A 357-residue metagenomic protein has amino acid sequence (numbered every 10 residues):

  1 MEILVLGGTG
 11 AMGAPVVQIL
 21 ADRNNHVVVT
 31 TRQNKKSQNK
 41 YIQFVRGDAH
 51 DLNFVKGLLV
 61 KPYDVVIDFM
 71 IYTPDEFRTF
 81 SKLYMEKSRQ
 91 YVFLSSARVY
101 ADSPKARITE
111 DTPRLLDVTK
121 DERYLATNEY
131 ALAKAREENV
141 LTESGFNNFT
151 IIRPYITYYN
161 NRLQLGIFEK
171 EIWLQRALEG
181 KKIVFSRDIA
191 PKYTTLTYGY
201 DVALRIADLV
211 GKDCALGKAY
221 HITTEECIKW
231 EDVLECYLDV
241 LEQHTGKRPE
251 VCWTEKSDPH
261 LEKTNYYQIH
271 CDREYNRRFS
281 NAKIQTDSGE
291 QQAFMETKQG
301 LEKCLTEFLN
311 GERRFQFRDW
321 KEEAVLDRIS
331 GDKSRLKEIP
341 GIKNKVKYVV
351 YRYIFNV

Functional and structural regions predicted by a protein language model:
I3-R23: N-terminal Rossmann NAD(P)H-binding glycine-rich loop of SDR-like oxidoreductase domains
T79-R136, E143-S144, T150: Conserved Rossmann-fold NAD(P)-dependent oxidoreductase catalytic core, especially the SDR/UDP-sugar
E122, Q175-T197: A conserved pocket-lining segment of Rossmann-fold NAD(P)-dependent short-chain dehydrogenase/reductase
E138-L163: Conserved beta-loop-beta element that borders a ligand/cofactor-binding pocket
N160-I172, L209-Y220: Glycine/proline-rich active-site loop of Rossmann-fold NAD(P)-dependent oxidoreductases
G199, P259-Q291, N310-R314, D327-D332: Conserved C-terminal active-site "lid" loop/helix of NAD(P)H-dependent oxidoreductases that clamps the redox cofactor
D208-Q268, K303, R314-F315, S330-P340 (+1 more regions): Mid/C-terminal beta-alpha module of Rossmann-like enzyme folds, strongest in SDR-family dehydrogenases/epimerases
M295-V357: Amphipathic terminal alpha-helices
